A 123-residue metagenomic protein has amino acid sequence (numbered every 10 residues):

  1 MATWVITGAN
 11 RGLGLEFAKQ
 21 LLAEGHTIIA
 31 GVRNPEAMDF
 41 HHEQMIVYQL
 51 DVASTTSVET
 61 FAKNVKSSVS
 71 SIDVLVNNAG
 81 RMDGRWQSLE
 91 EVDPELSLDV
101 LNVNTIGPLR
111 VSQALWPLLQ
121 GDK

Functional and structural regions predicted by a protein language model:
N10, G14-K19: N-terminal Rossmann NAD(P)H-binding glycine-rich loop of SDR-like oxidoreductase domains
E24-D39: Conserved glycine-rich Rossmann-like NAD(P)H-binding loop of the short-chain dehydrogenase/reductase
Q49-T60: The beta1-alpha1 cofactor-binding region of Rossmann-like NAD(H)/NADP(H)-dependent oxidoreductases
S71-I72, L119-K123: Active-site loop of short-chain dehydrogenase/reductase
N78-R85: Conserved NAD(P)H cofactor-binding loop of Rossmann-fold oxidoreductase domains
W86-L89, D93-L98: Substrate-binding pocket helix/loop in short-chain dehydrogenase/reductase
V111-L115, L119: Hydrophobic positions on the long internal alpha-helix of Rossmann-like NAD(P)-dependent oxidoreductase domains
